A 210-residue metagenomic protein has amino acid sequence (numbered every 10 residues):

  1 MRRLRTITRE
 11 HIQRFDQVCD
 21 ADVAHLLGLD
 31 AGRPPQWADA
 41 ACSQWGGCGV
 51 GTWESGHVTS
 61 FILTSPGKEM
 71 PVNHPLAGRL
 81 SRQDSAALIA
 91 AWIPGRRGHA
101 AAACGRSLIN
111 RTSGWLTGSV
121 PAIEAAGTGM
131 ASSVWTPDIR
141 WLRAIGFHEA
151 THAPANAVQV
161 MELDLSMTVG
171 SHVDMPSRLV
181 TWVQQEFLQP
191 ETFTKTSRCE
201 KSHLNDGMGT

Functional and structural regions predicted by a protein language model:
M1-G32, D39, Q44, T117-T210: Terminal substrate-recognition subdomain of acyl/acetyltransferases
Q36-A40, L76-R79: Short, P/G- and charge-enriched loop/turn segments at secondary-structure junctions
W45-G46, H57: Short, basic and Ser/Thr-rich N-terminal targeting/leader segments
G47-G51: Hydrophobic beta-strand residues of extracellular immunoglobulin-like
E54, P66-K68, L165: Residue-level signal for short segments within beta-strands and strand-turn junctions of well-structured beta-sheet
G56-V58, L108: Residue-level signal for glycine
V58-W92, R96: Conserved acyl-donor/pantetheine-binding loop and adjacent beta-alpha core of acyl/acetyltransferases and related
I93, G98-T117: Conserved acetyl-CoA-binding loop-helix of GNAT-fold acetyltransferases
